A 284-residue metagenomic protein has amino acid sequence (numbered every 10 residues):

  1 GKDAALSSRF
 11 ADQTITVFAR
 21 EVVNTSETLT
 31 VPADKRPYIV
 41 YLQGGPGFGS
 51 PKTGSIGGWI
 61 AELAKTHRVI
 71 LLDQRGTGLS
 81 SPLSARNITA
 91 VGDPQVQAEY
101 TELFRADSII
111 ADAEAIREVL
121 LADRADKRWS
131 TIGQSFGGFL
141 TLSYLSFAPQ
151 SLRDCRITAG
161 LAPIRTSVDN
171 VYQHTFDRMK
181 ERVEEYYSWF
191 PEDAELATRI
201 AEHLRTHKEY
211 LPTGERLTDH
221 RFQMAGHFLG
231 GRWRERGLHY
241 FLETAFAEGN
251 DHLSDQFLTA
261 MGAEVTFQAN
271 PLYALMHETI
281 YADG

Functional and structural regions predicted by a protein language model:
G1-T213: Gly/Pro-rich cap/lid or specificity-loop segments adjacent to the active site
K208-G284: Alpha/beta-hydrolase fold active-site neighborhood
